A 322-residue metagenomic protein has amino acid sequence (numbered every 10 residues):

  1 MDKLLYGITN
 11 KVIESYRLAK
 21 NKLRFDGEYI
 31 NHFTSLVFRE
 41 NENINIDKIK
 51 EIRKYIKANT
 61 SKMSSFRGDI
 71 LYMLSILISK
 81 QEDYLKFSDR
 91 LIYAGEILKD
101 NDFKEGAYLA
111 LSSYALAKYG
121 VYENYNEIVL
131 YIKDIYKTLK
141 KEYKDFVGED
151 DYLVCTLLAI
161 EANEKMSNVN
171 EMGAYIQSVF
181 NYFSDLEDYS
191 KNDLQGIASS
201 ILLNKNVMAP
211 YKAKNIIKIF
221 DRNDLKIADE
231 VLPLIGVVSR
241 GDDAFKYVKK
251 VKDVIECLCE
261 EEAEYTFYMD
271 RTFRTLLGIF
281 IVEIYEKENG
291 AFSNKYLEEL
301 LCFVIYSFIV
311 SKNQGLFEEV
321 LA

Functional and structural regions predicted by a protein language model:
M1-A107, L111-S112, F280, I305-K312 (+1 more regions): N-terminal domain-start signal
V12-R17, D47-N59, K86-K99, N126-L139 (+4 more regions): Alpha-helical repeat scaffolds
R17-R24, N59-S64, K99, T138-D145 (+4 more regions): Short, recurring structural edge motifs at helix starts
E28-R39, G68-S79, A107-K118, D150-A159 (+3 more regions): Amphipathic alpha-helical elements of HEAT/ARM-like alpha-solenoid repeat scaffolds that form extended
F38-I46, K80-K86, Y119-N126, A162-N170 (+2 more regions): Short coil/turn connectors between adjacent alpha-helices in alpha-solenoid helical repeat scaffolds
Y114-K144, G148: Intrinsically disordered, low-complexity linker/loop segments enriched in Gly/Pro and charged/polar residues
V154-I216: Long amphipathic alpha-helical segments with strong coiled-coil/leucine-zipper propensity
V207-A322: C-terminal structured domains
